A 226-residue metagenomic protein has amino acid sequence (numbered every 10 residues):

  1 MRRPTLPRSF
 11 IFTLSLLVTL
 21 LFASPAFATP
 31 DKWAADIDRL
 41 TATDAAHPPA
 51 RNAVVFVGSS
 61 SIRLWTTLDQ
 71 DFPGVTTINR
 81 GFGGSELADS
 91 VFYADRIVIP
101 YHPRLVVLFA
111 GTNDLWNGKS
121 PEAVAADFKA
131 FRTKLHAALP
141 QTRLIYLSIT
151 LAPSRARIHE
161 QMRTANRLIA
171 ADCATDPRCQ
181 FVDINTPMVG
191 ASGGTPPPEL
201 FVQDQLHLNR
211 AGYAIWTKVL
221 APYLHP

Functional and structural regions predicted by a protein language model:
M1-F56, I62, T66, Q70 (+1 more regions): N-terminal secretory targeting modules
L16, L151-P226: Catalytic His-Asp segment of secreted/periplasmic serine-dependent ester chemistry enzymes
I37, L87, V91-D95, P121 (+5 more regions): Extracytoplasmic/secreted envelope proteins and their assembly/folding machinery, especially bacterial periplasmic
H47-A50, D71-F72, I99-Y101, A137-L139 (+1 more regions): Extracellular/periplasmic catalytic domains that process cell-envelope and extracellular macromolecules
F56, T77-N79, F181: Conserved beta-strand scaffold positions in the cores of enzyme catalytic domains, especially in NTP/NDP-utilizing
S60-L64, G83-L87, T112-W116, T150-S154 (+2 more regions): Solvent-exposed loop/turn segments at secondary-structure junctions within structured extracellular/periplasmic domains
I62-I78, V91-A125, K129, I145 (+1 more regions): Oxyanion-hole/transition-state-stabilizing segment in secreted/luminal serine hydrolases and related acyltransferases
A125-L147, T164-C179: Charged, glycine-enriched surface loops/patches that mediate electrostatic binding to polyanionic ligands
